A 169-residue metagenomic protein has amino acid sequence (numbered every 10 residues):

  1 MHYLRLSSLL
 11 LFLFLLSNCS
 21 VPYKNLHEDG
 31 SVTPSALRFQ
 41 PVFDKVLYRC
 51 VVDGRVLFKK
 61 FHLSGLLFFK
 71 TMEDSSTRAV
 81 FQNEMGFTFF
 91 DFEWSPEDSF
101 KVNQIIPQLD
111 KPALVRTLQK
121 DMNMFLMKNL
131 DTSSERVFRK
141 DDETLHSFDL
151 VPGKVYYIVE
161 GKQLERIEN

Functional and structural regions predicted by a protein language model:
M1-S8: Bacterial N-terminal signal peptides that target proteins for export
F14-N18: C-terminal motif of bacterial Sec signal peptides marking the signal peptidase cleavage site
C19-G65: N-terminal leader/targeting segments and the immediate start of mature chains
G54-F58, L63-F87: N-terminal beta-strand/beta-hairpin edge segment
T77-F81, F100-Q104, S147, E165-I167: Short hydrophobic/aromatic-rich beta-strand segments that constitute the beta-sheet cores of beta-sandwich/beta-barrel
F81-M85, W94-D98, Q104-Q108, P152: A mature extracytoplasmic/lumenal domain signature
F100-L130: Acidic/charged, solvent-exposed loop-and-adjacent secondary-structure segments enriched in E/D, K/R, S/T, and G/P
R136-N169: Gly/Pro-enriched, hydrophobic low-complexity segments that function as extracytoplasmic propeptides/linkers
